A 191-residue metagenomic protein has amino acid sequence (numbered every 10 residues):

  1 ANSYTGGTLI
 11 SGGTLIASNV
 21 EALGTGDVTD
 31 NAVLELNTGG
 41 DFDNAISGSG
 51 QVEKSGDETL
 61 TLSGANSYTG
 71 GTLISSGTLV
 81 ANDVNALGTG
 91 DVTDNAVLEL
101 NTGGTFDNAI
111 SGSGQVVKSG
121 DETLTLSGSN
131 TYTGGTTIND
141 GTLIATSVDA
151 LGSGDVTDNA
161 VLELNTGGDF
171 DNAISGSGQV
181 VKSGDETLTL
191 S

Functional and structural regions predicted by a protein language model:
A1-S49, T61-S113, T125-S177, L190-S191: Surface-exposed loop/turn positions within long extracellular repeat scaffolds, especially the passenger domains
